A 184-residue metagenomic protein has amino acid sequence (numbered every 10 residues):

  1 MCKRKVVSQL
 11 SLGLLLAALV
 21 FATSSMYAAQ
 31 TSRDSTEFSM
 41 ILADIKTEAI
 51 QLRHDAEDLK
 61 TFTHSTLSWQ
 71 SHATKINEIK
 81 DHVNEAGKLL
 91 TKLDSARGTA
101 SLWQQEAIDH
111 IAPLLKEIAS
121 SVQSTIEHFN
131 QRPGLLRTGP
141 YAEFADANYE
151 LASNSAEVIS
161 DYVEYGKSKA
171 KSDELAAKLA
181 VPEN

Functional and structural regions predicted by a protein language model:
C2-L14: Bacterial N-terminal signal peptides that target proteins for export
S11-T23: Bacterial N-terminal signal peptides
S24-A29: Sec/Tat signal peptide C-region and signal peptidase I cleavage site
Q30-I45: Disorder-to-helix initiation segments
I45-L114, V158, G166-K169, A180: Alpha-helical segments in soluble extracytoplasmic regions
R97-S155: Long, amphipathic, charge-rich alpha-helical segments that form helical bundles/coiled-coils
H128-R132, S155-L179: Long amphipathic alpha-helical segments
P182-N184: Short, solvent-exposed mixed-charge patches
